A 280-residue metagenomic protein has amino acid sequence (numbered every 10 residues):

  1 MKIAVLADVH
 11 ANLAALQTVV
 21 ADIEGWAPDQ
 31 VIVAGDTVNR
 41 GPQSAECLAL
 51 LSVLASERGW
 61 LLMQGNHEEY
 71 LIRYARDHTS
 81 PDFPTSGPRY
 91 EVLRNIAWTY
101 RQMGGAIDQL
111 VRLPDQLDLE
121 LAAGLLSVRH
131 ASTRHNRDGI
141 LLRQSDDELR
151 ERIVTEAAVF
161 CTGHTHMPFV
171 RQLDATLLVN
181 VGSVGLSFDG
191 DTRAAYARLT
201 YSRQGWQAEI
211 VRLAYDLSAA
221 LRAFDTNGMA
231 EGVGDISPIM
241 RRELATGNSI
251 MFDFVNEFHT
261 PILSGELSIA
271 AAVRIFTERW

Functional and structural regions predicted by a protein language model:
M1-S56: N-terminal active-site segment of His-dependent metallophosphoesterases
L6-A7, V31-G35, L61-N66, R129 (+2 more regions): Active-site neighborhood of phospho(di)ester-bond hydrolases with catalytic His/Asp-centered motifs
H10-A15, N39-P42, H67-I72, V159-Q172 (+1 more regions): Active-site environment of divalent metal-dependent phosphoester hydrolases
A15, T37-L54, L71-F83, G139 (+1 more regions): Metal-dependent catalytic neighborhoods of phosphoester/phosphodiester hydrolases
I23-A27, S56-E57, L121-A122, V154-E156 (+2 more regions): Glycine-rich phosphate-binding loop signature in dinucleotide/nucleotide-binding domains
W26, Y100-Q172, T176: His/acidic metal-ligating clusters that form di-metal
L54-D118, Q144-E156: Active-site neighborhood of divalent metal-dependent phosphoester bond hydrolases
L173-W280: Acidic, His/Gly-rich catalytic cores of divalent-metal-dependent hydrolytic chemistry
